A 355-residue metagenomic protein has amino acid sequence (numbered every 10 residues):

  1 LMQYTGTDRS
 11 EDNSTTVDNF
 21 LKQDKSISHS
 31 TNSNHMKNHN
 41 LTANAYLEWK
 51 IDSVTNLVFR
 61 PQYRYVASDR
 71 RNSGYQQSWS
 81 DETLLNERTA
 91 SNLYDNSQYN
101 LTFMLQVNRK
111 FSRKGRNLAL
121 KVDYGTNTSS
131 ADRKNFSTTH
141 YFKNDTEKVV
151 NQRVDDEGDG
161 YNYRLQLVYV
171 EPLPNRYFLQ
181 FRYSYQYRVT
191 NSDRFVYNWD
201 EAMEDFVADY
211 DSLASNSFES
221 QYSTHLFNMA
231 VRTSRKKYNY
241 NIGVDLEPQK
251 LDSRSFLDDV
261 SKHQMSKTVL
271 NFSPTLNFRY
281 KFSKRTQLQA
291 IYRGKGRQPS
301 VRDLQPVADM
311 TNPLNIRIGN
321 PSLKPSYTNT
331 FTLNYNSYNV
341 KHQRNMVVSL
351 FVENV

Functional and structural regions predicted by a protein language model:
L1-V355: Primarily recognizes Gram-negative and organellar outer-membrane beta-barrels
